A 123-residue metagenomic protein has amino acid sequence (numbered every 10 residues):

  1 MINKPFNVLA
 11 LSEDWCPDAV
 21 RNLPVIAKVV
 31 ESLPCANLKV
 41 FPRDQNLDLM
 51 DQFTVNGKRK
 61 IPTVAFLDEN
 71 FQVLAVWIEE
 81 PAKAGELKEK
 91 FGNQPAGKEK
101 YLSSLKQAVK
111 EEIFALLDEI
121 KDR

Functional and structural regions predicted by a protein language model:
M1-F6, S32-C35, D51-K60, E69-R123: Non-globular targeting/processing and membrane-anchoring segments
M1-K28: Local sequence-structure signature of Cys/Sec-based thiol-disulfide redox active-site neighborhoods
L9-S12, I26, C35-L49, K60 (+1 more regions): Thiol-based oxidoreductase modules, predominantly thioredoxin-like and allied folds used for disulfide exchange
W15, Q45, P81: Short, glycine/serine-rich, charged loops/turns that create anion-binding and catalytic segments at active sites
A19-V20, S32-L38: Short, solvent-exposed secondary-structure capping/transition elements
